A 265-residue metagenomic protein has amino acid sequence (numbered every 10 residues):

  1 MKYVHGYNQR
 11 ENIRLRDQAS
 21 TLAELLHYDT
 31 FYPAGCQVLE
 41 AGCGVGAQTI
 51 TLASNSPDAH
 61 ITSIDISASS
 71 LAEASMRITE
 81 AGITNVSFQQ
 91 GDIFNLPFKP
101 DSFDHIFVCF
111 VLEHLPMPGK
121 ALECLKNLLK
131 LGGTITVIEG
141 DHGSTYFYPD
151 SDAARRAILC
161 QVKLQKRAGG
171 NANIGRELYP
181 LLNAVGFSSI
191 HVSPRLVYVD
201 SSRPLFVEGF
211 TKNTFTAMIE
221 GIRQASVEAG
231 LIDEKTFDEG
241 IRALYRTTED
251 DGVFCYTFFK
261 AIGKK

Functional and structural regions predicted by a protein language model:
M1-S20: Class I SAM-dependent methyltransferase Rossmann-like catalytic core, especially the SAM/SAH-binding loop
V4, H191-G252: C-terminal helical/coil "lid" or tail adjacent to the Rossmann-like core of SAM-dependent
D17-C36, T51: Conserved alpha-helix/loop element of class I SAM-dependent methyltransferases that forms part of the SAM/SAH-binding
L39, V45-N95: Class I SAM-dependent methyltransferase SAM/SAH-binding core
F94-H105: A short acidic, Gly/Pro-enriched loop at the edge of an enzyme's catalytic core that lines a small-molecule cofactor
D104-P118: A short SAM/SAH-binding and catalytic strip from SAM-dependent methyltransferases
G119-T134: A short glycine-rich, Lys/Arg-flanked "PGG" loop and its adjoining helix->strand segment in the class I
T136-P204, N213: Conserved catalytic/acceptor-binding region of the Class I
